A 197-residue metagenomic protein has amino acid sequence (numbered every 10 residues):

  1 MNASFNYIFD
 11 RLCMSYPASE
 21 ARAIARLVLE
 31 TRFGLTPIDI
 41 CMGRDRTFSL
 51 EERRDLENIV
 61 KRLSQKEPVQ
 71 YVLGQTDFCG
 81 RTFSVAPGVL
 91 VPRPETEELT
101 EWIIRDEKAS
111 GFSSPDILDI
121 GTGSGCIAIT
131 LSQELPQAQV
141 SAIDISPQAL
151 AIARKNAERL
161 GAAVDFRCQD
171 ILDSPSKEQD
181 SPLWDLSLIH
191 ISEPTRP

Functional and structural regions predicted by a protein language model:
M1-L73: N-terminal auxiliary segments of SAM/dcSAM-dependent transferases
F33, I171, P194: Hydrophobic pocket-lining residues within nucleotide cofactor-binding pockets
E57-P136, V140-K155, F166-C168, P175-S176: SAM-dependent Rossmann-like transferase core, predominantly class I methyltransferases with a strong bias toward
G161-A163, L172: Conserved H-loop
S176-L186: A short acidic, Gly/Pro-enriched loop at the edge of an enzyme's catalytic core that lines a small-molecule cofactor
I189-T195: Conserved small/polar residues in nucleotide/adenosyl-binding loops
